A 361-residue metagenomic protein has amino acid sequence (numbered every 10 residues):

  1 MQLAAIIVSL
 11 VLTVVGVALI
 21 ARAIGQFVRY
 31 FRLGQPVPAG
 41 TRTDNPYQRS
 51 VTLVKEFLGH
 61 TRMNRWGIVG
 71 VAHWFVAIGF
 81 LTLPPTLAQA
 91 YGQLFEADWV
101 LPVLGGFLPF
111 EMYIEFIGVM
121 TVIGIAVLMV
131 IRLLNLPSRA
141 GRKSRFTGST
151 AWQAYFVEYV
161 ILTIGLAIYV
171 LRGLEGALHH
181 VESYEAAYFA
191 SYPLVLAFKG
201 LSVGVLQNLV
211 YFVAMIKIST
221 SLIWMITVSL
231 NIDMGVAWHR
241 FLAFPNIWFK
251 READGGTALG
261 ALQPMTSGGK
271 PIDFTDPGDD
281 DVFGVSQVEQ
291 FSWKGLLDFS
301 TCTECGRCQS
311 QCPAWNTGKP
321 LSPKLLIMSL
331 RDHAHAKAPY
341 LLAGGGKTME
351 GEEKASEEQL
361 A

Functional and structural regions predicted by a protein language model:
M1-V285, K324, M328-H333: Membrane-embedded alpha-helical bundles of multi-pass integral membrane proteins
P46, G118, Y155-E158, K294-E304 (+2 more regions): Secondary-structure capping and boundary motifs in well-ordered enzyme cores
A126, C302-C308, C312: The canonical Cys-X-X-Cys-His
I272-F299, Q309, W315-A361: Ferredoxin-type iron-sulfur electron-transfer modules in oxidoreductases and energy-metabolism complexes
